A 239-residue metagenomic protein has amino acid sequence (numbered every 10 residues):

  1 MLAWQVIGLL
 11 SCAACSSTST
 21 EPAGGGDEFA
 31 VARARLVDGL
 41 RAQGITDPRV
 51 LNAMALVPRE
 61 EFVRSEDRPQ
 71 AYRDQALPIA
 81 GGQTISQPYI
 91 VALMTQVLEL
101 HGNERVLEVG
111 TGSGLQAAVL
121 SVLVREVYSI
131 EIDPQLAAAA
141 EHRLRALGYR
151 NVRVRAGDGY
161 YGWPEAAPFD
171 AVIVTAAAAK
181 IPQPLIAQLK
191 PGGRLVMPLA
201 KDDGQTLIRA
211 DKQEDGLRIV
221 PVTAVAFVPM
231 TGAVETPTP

Functional and structural regions predicted by a protein language model:
M1-A13: Bacterial N-terminal signal peptides
C15-E66: N-terminal auxiliary segments of SAM/dcSAM-dependent transferases
S16-G24, V31-A32, F169, A187 (+1 more regions): SAM/dcSAM-binding transferase cores
A34-D38, A42, D74, I85-E104: Conserved alpha-helix/loop element of class I SAM-dependent methyltransferases that forms part of the SAM/SAH-binding
E60, P69, P78, G216 (+1 more regions): Active-site/binding-pocket entry motifs
F62-A80, T84-I85: Short, surface-exposed glycine/acidic/tryptophan-bearing loops
E99-L217: Conserved nucleotide-cofactor-binding alpha/beta core module
